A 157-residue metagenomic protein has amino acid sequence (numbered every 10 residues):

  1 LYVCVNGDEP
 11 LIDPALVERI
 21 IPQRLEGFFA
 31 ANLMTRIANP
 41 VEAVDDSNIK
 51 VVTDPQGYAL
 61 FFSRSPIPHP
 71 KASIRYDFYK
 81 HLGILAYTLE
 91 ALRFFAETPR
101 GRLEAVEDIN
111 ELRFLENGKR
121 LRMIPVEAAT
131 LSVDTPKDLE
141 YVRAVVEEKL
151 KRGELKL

Functional and structural regions predicted by a protein language model:
L1-P10: Short beta-strand-to-loop acidic/aromatic patch adjacent to the donor-nucleotide binding site
Y2, V17, A30-L33, R122 (+2 more regions): Structured catalytic cores of enzymes that bind and process phosphorylated ligands/cofactors
N6, G27, G118: Conserved functional loop/turn residues at catalytic and ligand-binding sites
P10-L11, T130: A short, conserved beta-strand element in the Rossmann-like catalytic core that flanks the donor/metal-binding loop
I12-G101: Conserved core of the sugar-phosphate nucleotidyltransferase
Y76-L157: Conserved alpha/beta core of the MobA/IspD/sugar-nucleotide pyrophosphorylase nucleotidyltransferase superfamily
